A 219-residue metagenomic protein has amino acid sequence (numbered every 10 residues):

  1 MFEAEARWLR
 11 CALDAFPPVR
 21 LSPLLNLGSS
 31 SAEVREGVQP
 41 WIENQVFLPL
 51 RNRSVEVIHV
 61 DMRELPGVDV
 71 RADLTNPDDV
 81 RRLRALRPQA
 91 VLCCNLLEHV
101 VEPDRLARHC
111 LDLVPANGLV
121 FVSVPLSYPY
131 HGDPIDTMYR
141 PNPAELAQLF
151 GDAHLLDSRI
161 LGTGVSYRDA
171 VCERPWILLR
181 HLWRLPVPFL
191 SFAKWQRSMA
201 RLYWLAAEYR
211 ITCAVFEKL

Functional and structural regions predicted by a protein language model:
M1-A6, L27, K194-S198, A206: Helical cap/lid subdomain of alpha/beta-hydrolase-fold lipid enzymes that gates access to the catalytic pocket
M1-L21: Class I SAM-dependent methyltransferase Rossmann-like catalytic core, especially the SAM/SAH-binding loop
M1-W8, E33-P40, A153-T163: Short N-terminal helix-initiation segments at or just after the protein's N-terminus
D14-P18, P49-L50, Q148, W204-A206: A general structural signal for short secondary-structure junctions and capping/turn motifs
S22-G132, A144-A147, F216-K218: Conserved SAM-binding loop
V101-L111, A116-L219: S-adenosyl-L-methionine-dependent methyltransferase catalytic module, highlighting the catalytic core
